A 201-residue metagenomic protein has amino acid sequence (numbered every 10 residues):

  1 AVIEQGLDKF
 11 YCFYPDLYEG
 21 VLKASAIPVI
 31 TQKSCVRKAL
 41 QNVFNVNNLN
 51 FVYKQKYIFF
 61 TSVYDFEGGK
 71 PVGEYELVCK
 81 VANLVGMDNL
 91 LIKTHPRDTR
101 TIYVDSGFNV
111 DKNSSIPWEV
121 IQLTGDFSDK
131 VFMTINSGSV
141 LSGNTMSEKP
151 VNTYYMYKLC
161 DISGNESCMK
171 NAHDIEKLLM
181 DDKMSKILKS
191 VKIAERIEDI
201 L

Functional and structural regions predicted by a protein language model:
A1-K56, F60: A nucleotide-sugar donor-handling region in carbohydrate enzymes
K9, K56, D88-N89, P150-N152: Residues at the starts of beta-strands that form the adenosine-phosphate
F10-C12, D88-P96, V131-I135: Short, hydrophobic beta-strand segments that form beta-sheet elements in well-ordered domains
C35-D98: Conserved catalytic-core segment of nucleotide-activated headgroup transferases in glycan assembly
F66-G69, D98-V104, D161-N171: Short, charged/polar "capping" segments at the starts of alpha-helices and the immediately preceding loops
K70-V85, P117-E119, K170-L179: Well-ordered, non-membrane alpha-helical segments in soluble/globular domains
P96-M146: Donor nucleotide-activated moiety binding/catalytic core segment of transferases that use nucleotide-activated donors
S139-L201: Catalytic binding pocket for nucleotide-activated donors in carbohydrate/polymer assembly enzymes
